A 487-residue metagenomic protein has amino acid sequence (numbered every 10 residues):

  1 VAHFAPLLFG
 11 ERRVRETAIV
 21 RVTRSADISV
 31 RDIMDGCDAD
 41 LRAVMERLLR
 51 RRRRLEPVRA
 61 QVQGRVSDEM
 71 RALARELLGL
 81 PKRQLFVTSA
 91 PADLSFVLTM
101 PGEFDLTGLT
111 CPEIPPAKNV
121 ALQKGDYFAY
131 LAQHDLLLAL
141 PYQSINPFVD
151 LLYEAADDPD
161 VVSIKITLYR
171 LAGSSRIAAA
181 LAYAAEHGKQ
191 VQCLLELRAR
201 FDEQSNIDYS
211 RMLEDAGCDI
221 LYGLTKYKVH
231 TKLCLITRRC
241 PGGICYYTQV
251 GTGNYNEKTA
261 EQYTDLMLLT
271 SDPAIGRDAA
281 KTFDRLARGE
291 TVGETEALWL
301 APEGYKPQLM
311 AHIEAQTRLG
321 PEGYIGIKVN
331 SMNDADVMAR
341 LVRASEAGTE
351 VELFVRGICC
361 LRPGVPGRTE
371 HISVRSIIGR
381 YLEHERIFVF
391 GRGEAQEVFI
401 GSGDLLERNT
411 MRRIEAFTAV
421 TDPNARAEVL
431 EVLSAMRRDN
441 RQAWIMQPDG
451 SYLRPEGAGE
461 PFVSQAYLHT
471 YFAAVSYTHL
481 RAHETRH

Functional and structural regions predicted by a protein language model:
V1-P91, T107-P112, D126, Q133-Q143: Extended, highly charged clamp/arch subdomains and adjacent linkers that form or line substrate-binding channels
F4-G10, C37-L49, P141-A155, S174-A185 (+2 more regions): Structured alpha-helical segments in the cores of large, soluble enzyme domains
P6-R12, A18-V22, L235-M310, Q396-S402 (+1 more regions): Signature of lipid phosphatidyltransferase scaffolds
T23, Q61-Q63, A139-P141, K165-Y169 (+16 more regions): Generic beta-strand/beta-sheet core signal
K82-S163, G242-M310: Active-site cores of enzymes that catalyze phosphoryl transfer or operate on phosphate-rich substrates
D157-A216, L309-S373: Primarily the HKD phosphodiesterase
L197-Q262, V374-A395: Phosphate/diphosphate-binding loops
T478-H487: Conserved small/polar residues in nucleotide/adenosyl-binding loops
